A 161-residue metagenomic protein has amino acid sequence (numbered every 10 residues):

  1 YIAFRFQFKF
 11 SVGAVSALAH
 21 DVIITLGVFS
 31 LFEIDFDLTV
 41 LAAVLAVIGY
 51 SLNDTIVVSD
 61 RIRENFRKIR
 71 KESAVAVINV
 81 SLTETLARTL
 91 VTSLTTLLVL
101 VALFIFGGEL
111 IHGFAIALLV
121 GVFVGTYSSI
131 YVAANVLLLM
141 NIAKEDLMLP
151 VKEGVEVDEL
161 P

Functional and structural regions predicted by a protein language model:
A3-F4, H20, Y50, D54 (+3 more regions): Hydrophobic alpha-helical membrane-associated segments
F4-F6, F32-I34, F106-G108, N141-I142: Short helix-capping/hinge motifs at transmembrane helix termini and TM-loop junctions
F6-G13, L38, V57-D60, E64 (+3 more regions): Short helix-terminus and kink motifs of transmembrane alpha helices, predominantly at the cytoplasmic interface
F10-R63, V120: Hydrophobic transmembrane alpha-helices and their membrane-interface caps in long multi-pass transport proteins
A14, K71-F106, I116, V122 (+2 more regions): Pore- and gate-forming transmembrane helices of large, multi-pass membrane proteins
L41-R61, T83, A87, V91-L98 (+1 more regions): Transmembrane alpha-helix detector for multi-pass membrane proteins
F106-P161: Hydrophobic alpha-helical transmembrane segments of membrane transport and translocation systems, primarily multi-pass
